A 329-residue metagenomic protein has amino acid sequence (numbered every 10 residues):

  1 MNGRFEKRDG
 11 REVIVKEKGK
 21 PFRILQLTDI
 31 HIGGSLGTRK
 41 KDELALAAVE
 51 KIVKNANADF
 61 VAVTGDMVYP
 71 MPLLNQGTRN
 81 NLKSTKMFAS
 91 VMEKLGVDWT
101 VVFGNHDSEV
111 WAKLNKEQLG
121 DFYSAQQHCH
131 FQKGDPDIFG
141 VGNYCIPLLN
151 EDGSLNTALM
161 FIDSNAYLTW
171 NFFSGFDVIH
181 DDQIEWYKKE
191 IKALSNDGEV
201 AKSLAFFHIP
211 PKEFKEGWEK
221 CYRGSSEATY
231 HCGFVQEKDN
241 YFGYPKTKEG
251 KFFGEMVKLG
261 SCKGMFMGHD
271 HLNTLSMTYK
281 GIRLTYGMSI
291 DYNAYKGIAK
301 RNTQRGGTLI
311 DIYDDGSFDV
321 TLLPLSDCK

Functional and structural regions predicted by a protein language model:
M1-L82, M87: N-terminal active-site segment of His-dependent metallophosphoesterases
N2-G3, E12, C145-G153, K251-L259 (+1 more regions): Binuclear metal-dependent phosphoesterase catalytic core
N2-K16, L82-E199, Y292, R305-D311: Extended active-site neighborhood of metal-dependent phosphoesterases/phosphodiesterases
P21-G34, N156-A166, F206, R283-S289: Active-site-proximal beta-strand elements of phosphoester/diester hydrolases
D29, V49, V61, D66 (+8 more regions): Divalent metal-coordination and catalytic microenvironments
G33-L36, Y69-P72, V101-K113, Y167-W170 (+4 more regions): Active-site environment of divalent metal-dependent phosphoester hydrolases
G37-K41, G65-S90, D107-H128, G217 (+1 more regions): Metal-dependent catalytic neighborhoods of phosphoester/phosphodiester hydrolases
A56-F60, A158-F161, F173-D270: His/acidic metal-ligating clusters that form di-metal
